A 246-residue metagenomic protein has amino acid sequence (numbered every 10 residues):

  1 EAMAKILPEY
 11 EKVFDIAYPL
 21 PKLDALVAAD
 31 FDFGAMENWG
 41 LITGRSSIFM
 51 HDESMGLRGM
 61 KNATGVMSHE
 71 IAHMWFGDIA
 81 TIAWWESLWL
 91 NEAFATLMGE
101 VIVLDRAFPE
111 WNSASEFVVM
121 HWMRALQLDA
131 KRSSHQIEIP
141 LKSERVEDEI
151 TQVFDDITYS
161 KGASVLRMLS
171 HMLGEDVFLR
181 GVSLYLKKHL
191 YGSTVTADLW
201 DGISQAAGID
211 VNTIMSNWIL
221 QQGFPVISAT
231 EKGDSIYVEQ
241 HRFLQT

Functional and structural regions predicted by a protein language model:
E1-H241: Hydrophobic alpha-helical and helix-loop surface patches within well-folded domains that function as non-catalytic
L244-Q245: Short, surface-exposed beta-strand-loop junctions and turns on beta-sheet-rich folds
